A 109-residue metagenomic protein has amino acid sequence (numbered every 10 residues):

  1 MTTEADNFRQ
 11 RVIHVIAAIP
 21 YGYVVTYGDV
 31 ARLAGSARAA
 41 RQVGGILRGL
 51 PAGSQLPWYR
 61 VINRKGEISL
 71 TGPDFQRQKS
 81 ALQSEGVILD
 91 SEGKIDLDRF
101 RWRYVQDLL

Functional and structural regions predicted by a protein language model:
M1-L109: Nucleic acid-binding interface residues in structured DNA/RNA-binding domains, emphasizing the DNA-engaging scaffolds
